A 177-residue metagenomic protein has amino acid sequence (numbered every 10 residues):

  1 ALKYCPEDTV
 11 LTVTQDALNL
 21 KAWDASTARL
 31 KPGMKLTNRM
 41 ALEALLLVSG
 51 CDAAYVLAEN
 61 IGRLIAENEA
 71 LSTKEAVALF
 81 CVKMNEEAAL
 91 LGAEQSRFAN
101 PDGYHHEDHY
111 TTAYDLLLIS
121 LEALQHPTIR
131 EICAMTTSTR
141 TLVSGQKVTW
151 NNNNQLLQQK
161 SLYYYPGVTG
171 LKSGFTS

Functional and structural regions predicted by a protein language model:
A1-Y114, A123-L124: Active-site-adjacent loops and short helices of periplasmic peptidoglycan-processing enzymes
A93-E94, H105-D115, S120-S177: Domain-terminus/edge residues, biased toward the C-terminal soluble/receptor-binding domains of extracytoplasmic
